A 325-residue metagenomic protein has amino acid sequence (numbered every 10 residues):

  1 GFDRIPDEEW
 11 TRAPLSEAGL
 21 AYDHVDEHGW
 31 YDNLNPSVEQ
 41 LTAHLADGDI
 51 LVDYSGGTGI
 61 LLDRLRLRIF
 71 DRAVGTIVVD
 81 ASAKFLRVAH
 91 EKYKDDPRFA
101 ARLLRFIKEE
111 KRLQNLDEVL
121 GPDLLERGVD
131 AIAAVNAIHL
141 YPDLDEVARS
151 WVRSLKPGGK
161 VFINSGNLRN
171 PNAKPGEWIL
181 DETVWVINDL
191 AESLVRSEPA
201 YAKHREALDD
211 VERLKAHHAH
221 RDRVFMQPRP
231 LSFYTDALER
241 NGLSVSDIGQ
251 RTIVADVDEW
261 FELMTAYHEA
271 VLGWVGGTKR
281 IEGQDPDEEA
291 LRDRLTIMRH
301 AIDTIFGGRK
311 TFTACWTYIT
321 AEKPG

Functional and structural regions predicted by a protein language model:
G1-D47, I60-R64, R68, F85 (+1 more regions): Conserved class I S-adenosyl-L-methionine
V52-Y54, T58-L120: Class I SAM-dependent methyltransferase SAM/SAH-binding core
D130-L144: A short SAM/SAH-binding and catalytic strip from SAM-dependent methyltransferases
D145-P157: A short glycine-rich, Lys/Arg-flanked "PGG" loop and its adjoining helix->strand segment in the class I
F162-A207: Conserved class I S-adenosyl-L-methionine
M226-N241: Short alpha-helix
S246-F306: C-terminal helical/coil "lid" or tail adjacent to the Rossmann-like core of SAM-dependent
A314-G325: Core SAM-dependent methyltransferase catalytic element
